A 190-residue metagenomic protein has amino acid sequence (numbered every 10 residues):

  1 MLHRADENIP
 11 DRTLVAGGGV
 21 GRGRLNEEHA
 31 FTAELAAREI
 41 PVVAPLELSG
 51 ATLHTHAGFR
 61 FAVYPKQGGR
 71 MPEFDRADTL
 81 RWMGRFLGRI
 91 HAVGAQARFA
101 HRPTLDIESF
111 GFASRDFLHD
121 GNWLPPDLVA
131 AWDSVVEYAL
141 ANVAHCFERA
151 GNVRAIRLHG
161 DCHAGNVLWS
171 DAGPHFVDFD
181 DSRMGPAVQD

Functional and structural regions predicted by a protein language model:
M1-F99: ATP-binding pocket architecture of kinase catalytic cores
R60, A155-I156: Residues on conserved beta-strands of the protein kinase catalytic domain
E73-A131, V153-A155: A cross-family kinase active-site recognition segment
W132-C146: Mechanochemical coupling/switch segment within NTP-driven translocation systems
C146-R149, V153: ATP-lid-like helix-loop hinge signature
R157, S170-D190: Active-site Asp-x-Gly
D161: Conserved catalytic-loop position in the HRD/HxD motif
